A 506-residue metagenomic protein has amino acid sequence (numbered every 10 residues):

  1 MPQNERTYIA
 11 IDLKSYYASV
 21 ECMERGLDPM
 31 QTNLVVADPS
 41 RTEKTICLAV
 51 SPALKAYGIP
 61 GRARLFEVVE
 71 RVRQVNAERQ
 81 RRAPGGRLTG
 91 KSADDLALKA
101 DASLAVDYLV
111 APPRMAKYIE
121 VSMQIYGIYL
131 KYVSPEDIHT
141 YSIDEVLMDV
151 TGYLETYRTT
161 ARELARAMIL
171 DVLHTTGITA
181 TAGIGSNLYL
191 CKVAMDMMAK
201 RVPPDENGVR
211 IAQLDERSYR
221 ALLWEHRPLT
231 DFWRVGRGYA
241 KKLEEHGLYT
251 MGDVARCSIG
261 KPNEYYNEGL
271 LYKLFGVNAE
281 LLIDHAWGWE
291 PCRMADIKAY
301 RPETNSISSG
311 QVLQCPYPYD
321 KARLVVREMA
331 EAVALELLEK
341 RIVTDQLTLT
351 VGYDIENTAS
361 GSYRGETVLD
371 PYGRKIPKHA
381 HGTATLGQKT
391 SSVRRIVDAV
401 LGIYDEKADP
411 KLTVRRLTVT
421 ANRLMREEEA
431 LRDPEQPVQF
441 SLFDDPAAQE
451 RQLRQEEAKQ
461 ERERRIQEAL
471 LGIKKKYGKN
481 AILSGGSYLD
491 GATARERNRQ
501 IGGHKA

Functional and structural regions predicted by a protein language model:
M1-W287, P291-M294, L442, A447-A506: Gly/Gly-Pro- and Ser/Thr-rich, intrinsically disordered tail segments characteristic of DNA damage-repair and tolerance
Q3, A10, D231, R237-V414: DNA-contacting surface of Y-family translesion DNA polymerases
K14-Y16, S40-K44, Y353-T358, L424-E427: Short, charged/polar surface micro-motifs in flexible loops or helix N-caps
T32, A180, D345-L347, L417 (+1 more regions): Change "...and in nucleic-acid phosphodiester-cleaving endonucleases..." to "...and in nucleic-acid processing enzymes
L147, T385, T418: Short aromatic/hydrophobic contact patches that present stacked aromatics for nucleic-acid/ligand binding
S186-Y189, D284-A286, V343-I355, T413-M425 (+1 more regions): A glycine-rich phosphate-binding loop feature that marks nucleotide/adenosyl-phosphate handling sites
A359-Y363, E428-P434, R495: Short conserved micro-motifs at the rims of enzyme active sites and ligand-binding pockets
G402, E406-G472: C-terminal hydrophobic structural anchor segments that stabilize assembly/packing rather than catalytic chemistry
